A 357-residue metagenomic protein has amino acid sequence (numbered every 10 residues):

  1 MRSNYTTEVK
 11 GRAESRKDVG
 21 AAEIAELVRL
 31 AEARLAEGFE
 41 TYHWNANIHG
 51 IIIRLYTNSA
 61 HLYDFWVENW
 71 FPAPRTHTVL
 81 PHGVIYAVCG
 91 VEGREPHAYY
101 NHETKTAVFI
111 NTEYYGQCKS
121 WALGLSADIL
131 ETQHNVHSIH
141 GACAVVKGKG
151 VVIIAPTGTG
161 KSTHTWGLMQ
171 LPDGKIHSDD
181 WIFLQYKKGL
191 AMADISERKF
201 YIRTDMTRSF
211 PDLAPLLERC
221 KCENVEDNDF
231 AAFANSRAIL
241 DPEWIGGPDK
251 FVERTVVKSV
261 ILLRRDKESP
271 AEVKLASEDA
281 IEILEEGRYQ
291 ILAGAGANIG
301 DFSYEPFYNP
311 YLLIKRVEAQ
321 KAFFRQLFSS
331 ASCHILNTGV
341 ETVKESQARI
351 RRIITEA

Functional and structural regions predicted by a protein language model:
M1-V152, L171-P172, F183-A357: A noncatalytic interaction/capping subdomain that flanks phosphate/NTP-handling catalytic cores
A155: The Walker A (P-loop) glycine that initiates the GxxxxGKT/S ATP-binding motif of P-loop NTPases
G158: Walker A (P-loop) phosphate-binding loop of P-loop NTPases
K161: Conserved lysine of the Walker
H164-T165: Post-Walker A alpha-helix
L168: Aromatic pocket-lining residues of Rossmann-like dinucleotide-binding sites
G174-S178: Short, well-structured beta-strand/strand-turn elements
